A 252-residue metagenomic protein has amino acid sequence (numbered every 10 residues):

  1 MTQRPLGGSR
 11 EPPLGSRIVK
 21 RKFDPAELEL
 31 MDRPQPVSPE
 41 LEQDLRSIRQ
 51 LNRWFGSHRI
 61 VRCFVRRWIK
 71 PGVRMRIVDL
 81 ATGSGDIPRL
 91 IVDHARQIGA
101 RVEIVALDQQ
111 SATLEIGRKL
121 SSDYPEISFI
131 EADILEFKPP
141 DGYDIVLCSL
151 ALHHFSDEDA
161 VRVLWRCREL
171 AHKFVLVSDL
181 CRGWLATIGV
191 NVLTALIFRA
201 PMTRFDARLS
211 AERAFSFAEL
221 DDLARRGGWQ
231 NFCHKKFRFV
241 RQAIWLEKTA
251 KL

Functional and structural regions predicted by a protein language model:
P13-R46: N-terminal, positively charged/glycine-rich alpha-helical extensions of SAM-dependent methyltransferases
P34, S38-W68: Class I SAM-dependent methyltransferase Rossmann-like catalytic core, especially the SAM/SAH-binding loop
V78, S84-D86, L90-E136: Class I SAM-dependent methyltransferase SAM/SAH-binding core
L147: A conserved beta-strand element that flanks and buttresses the S-adenosyl-L-methionine
F155-R166: A short, conserved alpha-helix within the catalytic core of class I
A171-L180: Conserved beta-strand signature within the Rossmann-like core of class I S-adenosyl-L-methionine
L180-G227: C-terminal alpha-helical "lid/dimerization" subdomain adjacent to the S-adenosyl-L-methionine
R213, F217-K248, L252: Conserved Class I S-adenosyl-L-methionine
